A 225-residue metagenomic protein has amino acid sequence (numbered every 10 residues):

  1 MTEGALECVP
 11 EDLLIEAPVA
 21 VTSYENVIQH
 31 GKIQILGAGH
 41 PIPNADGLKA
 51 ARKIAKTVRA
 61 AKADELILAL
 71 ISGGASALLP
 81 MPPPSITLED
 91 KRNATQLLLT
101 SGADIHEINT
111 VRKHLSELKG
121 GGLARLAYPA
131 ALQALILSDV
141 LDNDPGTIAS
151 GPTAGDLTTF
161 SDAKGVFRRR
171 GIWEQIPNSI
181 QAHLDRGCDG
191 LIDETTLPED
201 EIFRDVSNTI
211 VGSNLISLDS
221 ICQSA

Functional and structural regions predicted by a protein language model:
M1-G4, S76-P80, E117-L118, D144: Short glycine/serine/threonine-rich phosphate/pyrophosphate-binding segments that cradle anionic phosphate groups
A5-I15, K32-Q34, R59, P82-N93 (+1 more regions): A glycine- and small-aliphatic-rich helix-loop capping segment at beta-alpha/alpha-beta transitions that lines
P10-L13, N26-I28, R59-D64, L70-I71 (+5 more regions): Solvent-exposed alpha-helices and their adjacent loops that cap or buttress functional pockets in soluble metabolic
E16-P18, P84-N109: Short, acidic/small-residue loops that bind anionic groups at enzyme active sites
V19-T22, A69-G73, L99, A134-V140 (+1 more regions): Short beta-strand segments
A20-A63, H106-E107, V111-R112: Glycine-rich oxoanion-binding loops at beta->alpha junctions
I105-I172: A glycine/threonine-rich phosphate-anchoring loop and its flanking beta-alpha core in nucleotide/phosphate-binding
A130-Q133, G155-S224: Accessory alpha-helical/coil subdomains and C-terminal extensions that flank or cap enzyme catalytic cores
